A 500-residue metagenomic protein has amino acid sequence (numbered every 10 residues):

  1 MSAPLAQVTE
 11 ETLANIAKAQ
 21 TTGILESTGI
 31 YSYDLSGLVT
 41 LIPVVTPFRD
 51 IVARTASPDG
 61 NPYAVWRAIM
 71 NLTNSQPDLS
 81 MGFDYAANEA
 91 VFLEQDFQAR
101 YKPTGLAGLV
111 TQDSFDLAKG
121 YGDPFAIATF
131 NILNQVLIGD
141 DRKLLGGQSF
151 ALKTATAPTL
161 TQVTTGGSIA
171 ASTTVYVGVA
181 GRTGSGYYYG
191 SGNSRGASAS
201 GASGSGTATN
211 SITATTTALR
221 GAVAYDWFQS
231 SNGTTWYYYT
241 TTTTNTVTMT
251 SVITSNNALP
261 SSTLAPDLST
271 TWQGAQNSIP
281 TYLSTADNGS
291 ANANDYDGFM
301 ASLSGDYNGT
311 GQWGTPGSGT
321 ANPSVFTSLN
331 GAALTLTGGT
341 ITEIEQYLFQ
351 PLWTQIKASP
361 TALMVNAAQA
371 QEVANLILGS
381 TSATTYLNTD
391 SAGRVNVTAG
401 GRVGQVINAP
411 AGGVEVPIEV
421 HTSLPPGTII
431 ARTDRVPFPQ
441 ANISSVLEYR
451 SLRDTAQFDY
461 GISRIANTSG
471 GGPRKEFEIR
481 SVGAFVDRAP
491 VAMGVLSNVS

Functional and structural regions predicted by a protein language model:
S2-T21, E26-V39, A258-Q350, T354-A358 (+1 more regions): Sequence/fold signature of self-assembling virion shell proteins
T28-A107: Assembly/oligomerization interface modules of large self-assembling protein complexes
I42, R49-T55, N61, V65-I69 (+4 more regions): Hydrophobic alpha-helical segments involved in membrane association or supramolecular assembly
F115-G122: Second-shell loop/turn segments in exported
F125-A128, V136: Stable alpha-helical elements in mature extracytoplasmic
L133-D141, L145: Sec-exported extracytoplasmic/periplasmic mature domains
G146-G147, K357, T361-A362: Extended amphipathic alpha-helical segments with heptad-repeat/coiled-coil character used for oligomerization, fusion
G146-M300: Disordered, low-complexity "stalk" and linker segments at domain junctions of extracellular and cell-surface proteins
